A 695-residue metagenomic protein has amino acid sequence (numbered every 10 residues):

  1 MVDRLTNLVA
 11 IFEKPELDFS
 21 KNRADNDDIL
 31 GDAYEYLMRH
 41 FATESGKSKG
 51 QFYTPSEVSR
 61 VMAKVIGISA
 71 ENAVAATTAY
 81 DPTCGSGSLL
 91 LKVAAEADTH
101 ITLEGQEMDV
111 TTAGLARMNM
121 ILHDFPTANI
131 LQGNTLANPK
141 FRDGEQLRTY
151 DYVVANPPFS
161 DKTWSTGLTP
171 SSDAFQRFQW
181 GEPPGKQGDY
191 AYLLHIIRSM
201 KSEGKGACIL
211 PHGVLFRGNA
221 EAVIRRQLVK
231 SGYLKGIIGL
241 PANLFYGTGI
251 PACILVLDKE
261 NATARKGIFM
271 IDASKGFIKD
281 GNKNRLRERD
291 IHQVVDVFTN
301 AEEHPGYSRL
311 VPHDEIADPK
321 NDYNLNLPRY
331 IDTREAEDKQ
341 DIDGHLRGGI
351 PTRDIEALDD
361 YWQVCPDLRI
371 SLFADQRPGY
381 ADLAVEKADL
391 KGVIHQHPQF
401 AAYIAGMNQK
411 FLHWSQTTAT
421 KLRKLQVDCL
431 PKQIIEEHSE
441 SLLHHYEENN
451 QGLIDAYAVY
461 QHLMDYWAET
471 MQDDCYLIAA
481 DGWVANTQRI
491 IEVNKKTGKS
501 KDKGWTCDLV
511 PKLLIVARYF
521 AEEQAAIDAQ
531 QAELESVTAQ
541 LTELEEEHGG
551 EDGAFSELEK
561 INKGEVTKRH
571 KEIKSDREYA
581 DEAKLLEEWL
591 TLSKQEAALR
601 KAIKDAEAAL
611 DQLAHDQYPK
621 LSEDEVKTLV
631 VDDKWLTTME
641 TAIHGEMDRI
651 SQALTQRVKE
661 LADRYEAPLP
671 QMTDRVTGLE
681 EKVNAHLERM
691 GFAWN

Functional and structural regions predicted by a protein language model:
M1-A70, Q132-K140, G239-A242, R265-K266 (+3 more regions): Non-catalytic, mostly N-terminal accessory regions of nucleic-acid modification and defense proteins
S48-A155, S160-W180, Y190-A191, L210-G213 (+3 more regions): Conserved S-adenosyl-L-methionine
G144-L147, I250-V256, N284-D290: Short, surface-exposed amphipathic charged segments that create phosphate/polyanion-binding patches used for binding
M200-K205: Short glycine-dipeptide loop
A207-F216, R226, I238-F277, G281: Substrate-binding/catalytic lobe of Class I Rossmann-like enzymes that use SAM or dcSAM, i.e., the mid-to-C-terminal
V229-P241, E302-R309: Conserved short secondary-structure elements within globular domains
G276-H304: Glycine-rich phosphate-binding loops of NTPases
